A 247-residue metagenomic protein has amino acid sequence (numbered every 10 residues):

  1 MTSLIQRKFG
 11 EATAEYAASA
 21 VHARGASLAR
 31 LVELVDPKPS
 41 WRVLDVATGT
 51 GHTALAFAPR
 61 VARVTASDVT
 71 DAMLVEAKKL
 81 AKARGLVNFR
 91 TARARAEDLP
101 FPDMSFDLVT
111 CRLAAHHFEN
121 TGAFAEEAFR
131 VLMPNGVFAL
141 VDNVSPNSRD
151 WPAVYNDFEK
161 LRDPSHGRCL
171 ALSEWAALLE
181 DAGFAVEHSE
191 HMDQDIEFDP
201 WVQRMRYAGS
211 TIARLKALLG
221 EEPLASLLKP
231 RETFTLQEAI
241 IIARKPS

Functional and structural regions predicted by a protein language model:
M1-W41, H52-A56, M73-E76, L80 (+1 more regions): Conserved class I S-adenosyl-L-methionine
L44-D98: Class I SAM-dependent methyltransferase SAM/SAH-binding core
T50, T121, S173, A182 (+1 more regions): Conserved Class I S-adenosyl-L-methionine
E97-L108: A short acidic, Gly/Pro-enriched loop at the edge of an enzyme's catalytic core that lines a small-molecule cofactor
D107-N120: A short SAM/SAH-binding and catalytic strip from SAM-dependent methyltransferases
G122-V137: A short glycine-rich, Lys/Arg-flanked "PGG" loop and its adjoining helix->strand segment in the class I
A139-R162: Conserved class I S-adenosyl-L-methionine
E159-E174: Acceptor-substrate binding/catalytic loop of class I
